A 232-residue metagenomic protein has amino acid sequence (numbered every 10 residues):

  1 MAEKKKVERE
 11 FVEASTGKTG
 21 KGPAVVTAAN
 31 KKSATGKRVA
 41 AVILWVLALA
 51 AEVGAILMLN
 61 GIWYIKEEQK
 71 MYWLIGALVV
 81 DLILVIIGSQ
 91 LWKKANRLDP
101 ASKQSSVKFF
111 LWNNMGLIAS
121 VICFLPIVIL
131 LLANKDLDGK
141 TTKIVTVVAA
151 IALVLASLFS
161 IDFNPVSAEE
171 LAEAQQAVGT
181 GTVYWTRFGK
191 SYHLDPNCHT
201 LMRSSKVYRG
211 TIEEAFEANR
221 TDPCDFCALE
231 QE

Functional and structural regions predicted by a protein language model:
M1-I86: Membrane-anchoring hydrophobic segments
L57-M58, S89-K93, S160: Juxtamembrane cytosolic interface motif at the C-terminal end of transmembrane helices
Y64-Q69, D99-S106, K135-K143: Membrane-interface helix-boundary motifs at transmembrane edges
M71-L74, N96-L117: Loop-to-transmembrane helix junctions at the membrane interface
I83-D99: Membrane-water interface of transmembrane alpha-helices
K108-F109, N113-A150: Cytosolic-side transmembrane helix boundary signature
T146-I161: Final/C-terminal transmembrane alpha-helix of multipass membrane proteins
L158-E232: Mature, structured domains enriched in cysteine- and short glycine motifs
